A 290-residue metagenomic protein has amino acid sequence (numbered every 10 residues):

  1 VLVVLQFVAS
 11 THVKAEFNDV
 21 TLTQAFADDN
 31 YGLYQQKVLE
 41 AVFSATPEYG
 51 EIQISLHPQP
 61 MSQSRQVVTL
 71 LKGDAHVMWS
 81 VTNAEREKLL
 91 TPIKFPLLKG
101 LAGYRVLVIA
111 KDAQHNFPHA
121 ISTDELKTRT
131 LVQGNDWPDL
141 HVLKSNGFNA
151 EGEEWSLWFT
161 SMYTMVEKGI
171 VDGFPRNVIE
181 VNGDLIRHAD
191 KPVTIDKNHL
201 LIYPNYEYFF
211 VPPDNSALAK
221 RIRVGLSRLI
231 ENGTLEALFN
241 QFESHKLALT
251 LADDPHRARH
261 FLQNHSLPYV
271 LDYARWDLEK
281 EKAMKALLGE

Functional and structural regions predicted by a protein language model:
V1-A9: Bacterial N-terminal signal peptides
A15-T91, I222, N232: Extracytoplasmic small-molecule ligand-binding "clamshell" domains of the periplasmic binding protein/Venus flytrap
D28-A45, L107-E153, M162: Bilobed "Venus flytrap"/periplasmic-binding protein-like clamshell domains and structurally analogous long
Q59-H76, N146, T160-E180: Short helices/loops that flank or line small-molecule/ion binding pockets
M78-V81, E153, P175-R176: Short beta-strand and adjacent tight-turn residues that come in two discontinuous sequence segments and form the edges
L89-R105, H119-T123, Y208: A structural signal for short loop-to-beta-strand junctions that line the ligand-binding cleft of periplasmic/secreted
L101-V106, A110-A113, A189-R223, H245-D272 (+1 more regions): Periplasmic-binding protein-like
G134-N146, L226-E290: Ligand-binding clefts/hinges and TM-proximal coupling segments of bilobed small-molecule sensing domains
